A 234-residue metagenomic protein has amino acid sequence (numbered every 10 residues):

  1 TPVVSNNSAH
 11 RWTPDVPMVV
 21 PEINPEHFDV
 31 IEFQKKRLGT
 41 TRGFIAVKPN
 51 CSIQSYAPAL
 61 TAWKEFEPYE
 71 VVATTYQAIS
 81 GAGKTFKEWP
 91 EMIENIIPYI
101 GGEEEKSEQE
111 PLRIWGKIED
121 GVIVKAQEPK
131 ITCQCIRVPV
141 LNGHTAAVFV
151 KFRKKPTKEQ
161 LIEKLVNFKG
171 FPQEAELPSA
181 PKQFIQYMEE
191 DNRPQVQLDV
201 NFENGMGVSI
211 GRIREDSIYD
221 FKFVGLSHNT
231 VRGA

Functional and structural regions predicted by a protein language model:
T1-Y99, Q127-K130, E163, N167 (+4 more regions): N-terminal Rossmann-like NAD(P) cofactor-binding subdomain of oxidoreductases, focused on the glycine-rich
G39, P139-G143, S217-Y219: Short, flexible turn/loop "capping" segments at secondary-structure junctions
T75, V150-F152, G225-S227: Short glycine-centered, acidic/aromatic-flanked micro-motifs in structured strand/loop junctions that mark active-site
N95-G205: Contiguous C-terminal substrate-recognition/catalytic subdomains in enzyme active sites
E104, R232-A234: Short, charged, low-complexity patches
I136-P139, S227-R232: Glycine-rich phosphate/pyrophosphate-binding beta-alpha loops
I218-L226: Short FAD-binding loop at a beta-strand-to-alpha-helix junction that anchors the flavin cofactor in diverse
